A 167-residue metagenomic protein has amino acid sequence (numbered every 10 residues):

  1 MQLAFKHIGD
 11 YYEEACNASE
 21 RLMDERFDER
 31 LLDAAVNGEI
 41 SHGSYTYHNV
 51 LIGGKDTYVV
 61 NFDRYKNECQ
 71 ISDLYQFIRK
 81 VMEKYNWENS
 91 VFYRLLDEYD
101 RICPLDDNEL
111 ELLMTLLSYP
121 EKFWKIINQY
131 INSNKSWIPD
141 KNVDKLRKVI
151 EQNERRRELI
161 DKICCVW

Functional and structural regions predicted by a protein language model:
M1-S41, K145: ATP-dependent phospho-/nucleotidyl transfer catalytic cores
N17, Q70, N108: Conserved ATP-binding subdomain of kinase catalytic cores across diverse folds
E20-F27, D107, N128, N132: Long, hydrophobic, amphipathic alpha-helical segments used as structural scaffolds
L22-L74: Active-site acidic catalytic loop and adjacent metal/ATP-binding pocket of ATP-dependent phosphoryl transfer enzymes
I71-P104, L117-S136: Active-site activation/catalytic loop segments of kinase-like enzymes and analogous catalytic loops in related
W124-W167: ATP/Mg2+ or Mg2+-diphosphate-binding catalytic cores that bind nucleotide phosphates or diphosphates via glycine-rich
